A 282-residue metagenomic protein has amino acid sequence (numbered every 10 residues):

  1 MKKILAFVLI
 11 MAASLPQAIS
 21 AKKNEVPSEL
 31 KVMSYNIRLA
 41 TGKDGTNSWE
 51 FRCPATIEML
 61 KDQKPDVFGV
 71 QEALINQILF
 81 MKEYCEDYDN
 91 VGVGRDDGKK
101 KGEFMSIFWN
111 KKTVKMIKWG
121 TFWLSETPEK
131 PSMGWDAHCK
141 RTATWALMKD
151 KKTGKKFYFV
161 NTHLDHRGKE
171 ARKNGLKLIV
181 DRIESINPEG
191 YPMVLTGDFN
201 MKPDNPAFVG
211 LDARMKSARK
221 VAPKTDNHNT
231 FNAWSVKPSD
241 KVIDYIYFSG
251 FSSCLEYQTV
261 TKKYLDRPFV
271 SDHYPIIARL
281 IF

Functional and structural regions predicted by a protein language model:
K2, L15, I19-Y84, D97-G102 (+1 more regions): N-terminal, active-site-proximal structural segment of metallo-dependent hydrolase catalytic domains
I4-A13: Sec-dependent N-terminal signal peptides
E29-T41, M105, I117-F122, K155-D165: Active-site-proximal beta-strand elements of phosphoester/diester hydrolases
L30-I37, T56-M81, F108, A146 (+6 more regions): Active-site beta-strand/loop signature of hydrolases that rely on acidic residues for catalysis
S34-P54, K100, L124-H138, D165-G168 (+1 more regions): Acidic/histidine-rich helix-loop elements that form or flank divalent-metal/phosphate-binding sites at the catalytic
T46-F51, E72-I75, H166-N174, K202 (+1 more regions): Soluble non-cytosolic domains of exported or imported proteins
V67-Y158, S253, Q258-V260: Structured beta-strand-rich core segments of catalytic domains in phosphoester-bond hydrolases
E170, N174, I183-M193, M201-F282: Metal-dependent phosphoester-hydrolase catalytic domains
